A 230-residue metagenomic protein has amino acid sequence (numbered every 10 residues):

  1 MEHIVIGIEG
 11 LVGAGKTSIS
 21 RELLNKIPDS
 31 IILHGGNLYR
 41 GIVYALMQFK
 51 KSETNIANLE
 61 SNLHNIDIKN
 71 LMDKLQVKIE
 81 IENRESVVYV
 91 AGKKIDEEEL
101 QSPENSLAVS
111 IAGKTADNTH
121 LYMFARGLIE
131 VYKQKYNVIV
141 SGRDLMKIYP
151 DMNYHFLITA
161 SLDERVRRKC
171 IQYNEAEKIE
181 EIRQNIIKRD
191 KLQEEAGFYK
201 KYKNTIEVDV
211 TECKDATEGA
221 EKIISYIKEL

Functional and structural regions predicted by a protein language model:
I6-I8: Hydrophobic anchor at the beta1->P-loop junction of P-loop NTPases
G13-A14: ATP-binding Walker
T17: Walker A/P-loop
N25-S102: N-terminal phosphate/diphosphate-binding loop that engages ATP/GTP or pyrophosphate donors across diverse enzyme folds
V43, L162-C170, R183, I187 (+1 more regions): An amphipathic alpha-helix signature
E80-E82, Y122, R126-Q134, G142-M152 (+1 more regions): Small-molecule kinase domains that catalyze NTP-dependent phosphoryl transfer to phosphate-bearing small molecules
V90-A91, D96-N174: ATP-dependent NMP and nucleoside kinases share a basic, alpha-helical "lid"
